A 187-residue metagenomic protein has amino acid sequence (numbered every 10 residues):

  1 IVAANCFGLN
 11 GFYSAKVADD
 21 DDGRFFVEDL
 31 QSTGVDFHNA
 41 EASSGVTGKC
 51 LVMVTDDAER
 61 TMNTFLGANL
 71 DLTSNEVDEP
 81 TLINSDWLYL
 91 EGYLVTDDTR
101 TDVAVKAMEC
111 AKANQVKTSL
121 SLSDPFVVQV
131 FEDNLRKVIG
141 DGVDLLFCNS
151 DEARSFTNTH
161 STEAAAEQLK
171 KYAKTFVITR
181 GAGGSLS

Functional and structural regions predicted by a protein language model:
I1-S14, D21-E28, S32, C50: Glycine-rich phosphate/adenosyl-contacting loop at the front of the ribokinase-like
V17-D19, D124: Residue-level signal for short, function-critical loop segments
V27-G45, V54-S187: Ribokinase/PfkB-type carbohydrate-kinase core domain
